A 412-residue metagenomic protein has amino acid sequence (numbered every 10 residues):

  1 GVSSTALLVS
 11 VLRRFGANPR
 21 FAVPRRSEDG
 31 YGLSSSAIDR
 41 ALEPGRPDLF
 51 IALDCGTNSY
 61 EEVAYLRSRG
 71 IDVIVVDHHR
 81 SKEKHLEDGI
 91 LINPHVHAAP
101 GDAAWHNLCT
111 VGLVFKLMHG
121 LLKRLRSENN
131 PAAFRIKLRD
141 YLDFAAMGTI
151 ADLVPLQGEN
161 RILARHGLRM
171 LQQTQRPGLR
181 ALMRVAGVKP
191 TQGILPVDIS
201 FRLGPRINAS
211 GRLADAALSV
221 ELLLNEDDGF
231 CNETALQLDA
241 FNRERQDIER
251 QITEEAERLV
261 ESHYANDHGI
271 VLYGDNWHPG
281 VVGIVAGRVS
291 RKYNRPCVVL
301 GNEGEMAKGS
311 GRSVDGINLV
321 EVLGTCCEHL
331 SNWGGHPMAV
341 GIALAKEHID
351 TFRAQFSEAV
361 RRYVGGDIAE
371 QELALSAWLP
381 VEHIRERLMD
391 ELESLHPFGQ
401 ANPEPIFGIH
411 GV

Functional and structural regions predicted by a protein language model:
G1-L49, R69-G70, E87, K123-T351 (+1 more regions): Hydrophobic helix-and-loop "lid/oligomerization" segment in the mid-to-C-terminal part of catalytic domains
T5, Y60, V111, F115-M118 (+3 more regions): Hydrophobic, well-ordered secondary-structure segments
L8, V114, G167, L238 (+5 more regions): Hydrophobic residues within well-ordered alpha-helices
E28, H97-D102, E382-I384: A short acidic, often aromatic-flanked loop/helix-cap motif at beta-alpha or helix-coil junctions that lines enzyme
D39, E43-N107, V111-E128, A132 (+1 more regions): Active-site cavity-forming subdomains of large catalytic enzyme subunits
E61-Y65, I270, V285, E391: A short acidic, amphipathic alpha-helical/loop segment
M118-H119, K346-R361: Two-component system phosphotransfer/interaction surface
L153, Q173-R176, E358-V412: A contiguous loop/helix-start segment that scaffolds small-molecule binding in enzyme catalytic cores
